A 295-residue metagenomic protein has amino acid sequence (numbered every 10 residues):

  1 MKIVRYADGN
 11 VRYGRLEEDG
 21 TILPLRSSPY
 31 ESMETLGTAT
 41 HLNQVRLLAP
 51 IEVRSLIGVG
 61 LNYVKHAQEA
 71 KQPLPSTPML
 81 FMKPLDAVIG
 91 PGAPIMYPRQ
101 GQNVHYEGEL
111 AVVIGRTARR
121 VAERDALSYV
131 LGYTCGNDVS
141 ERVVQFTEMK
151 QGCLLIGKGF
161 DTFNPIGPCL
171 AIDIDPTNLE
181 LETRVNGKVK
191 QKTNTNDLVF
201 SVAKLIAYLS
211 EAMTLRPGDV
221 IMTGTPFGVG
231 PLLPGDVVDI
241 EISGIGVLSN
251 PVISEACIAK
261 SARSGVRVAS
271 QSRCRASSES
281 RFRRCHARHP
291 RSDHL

Functional and structural regions predicted by a protein language model:
M1-P78, I174-P176, E241, A256-A259 (+1 more regions): N-terminal non-catalytic cap/leader segment that marks the start of a structured domain
G37-R46, H66, M96, R142-C274 (+1 more regions): Catalytic-pocket segment enriched in acidic/His residues
L74-P91, Y106, D239-G244: Structural signature of FAD isoalloxazine-binding scaffolds in flavoprotein oxidoreductases
G90, H105-E107, R216, L233-P234: Residue-level recognition of short, solvent-exposed, well-ordered loop/turn junctions that link secondary-structure
P91-A111: A structural-propensity feature for long, helix-poor, extended segments
R119-Y133: N-terminal accessory regions of nucleic-acid-interacting proteins
A287-P290: Short hydrophobic alpha-helical segments enriched in small aliphatic residues
